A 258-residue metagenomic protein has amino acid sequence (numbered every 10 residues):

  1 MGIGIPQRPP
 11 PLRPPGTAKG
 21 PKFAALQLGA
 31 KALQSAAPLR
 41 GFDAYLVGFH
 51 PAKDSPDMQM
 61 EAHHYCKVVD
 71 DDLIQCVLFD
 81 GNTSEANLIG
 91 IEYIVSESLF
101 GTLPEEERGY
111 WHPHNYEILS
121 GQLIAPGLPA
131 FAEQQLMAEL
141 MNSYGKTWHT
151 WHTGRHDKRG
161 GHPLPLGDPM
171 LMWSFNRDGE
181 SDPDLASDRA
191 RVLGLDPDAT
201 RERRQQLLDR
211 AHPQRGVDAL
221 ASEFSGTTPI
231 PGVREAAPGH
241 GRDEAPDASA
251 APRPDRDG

Functional and structural regions predicted by a protein language model:
M1-L73, S84, S143-G258: N-terminal domain-onset segments
N82-R177: An exposed acidic His-Trp-rich patch
